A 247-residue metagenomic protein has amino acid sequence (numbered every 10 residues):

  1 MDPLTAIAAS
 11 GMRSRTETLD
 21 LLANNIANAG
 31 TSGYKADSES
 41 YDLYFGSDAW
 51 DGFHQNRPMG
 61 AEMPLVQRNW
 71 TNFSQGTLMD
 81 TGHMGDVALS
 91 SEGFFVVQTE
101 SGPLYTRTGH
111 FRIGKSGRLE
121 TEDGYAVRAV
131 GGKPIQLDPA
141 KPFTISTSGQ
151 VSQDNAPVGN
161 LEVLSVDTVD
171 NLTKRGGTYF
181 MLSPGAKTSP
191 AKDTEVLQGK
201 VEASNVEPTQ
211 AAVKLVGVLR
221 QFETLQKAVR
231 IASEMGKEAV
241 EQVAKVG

Functional and structural regions predicted by a protein language model:
M1-G247: Amphipathic alpha-helical polymerization modules
